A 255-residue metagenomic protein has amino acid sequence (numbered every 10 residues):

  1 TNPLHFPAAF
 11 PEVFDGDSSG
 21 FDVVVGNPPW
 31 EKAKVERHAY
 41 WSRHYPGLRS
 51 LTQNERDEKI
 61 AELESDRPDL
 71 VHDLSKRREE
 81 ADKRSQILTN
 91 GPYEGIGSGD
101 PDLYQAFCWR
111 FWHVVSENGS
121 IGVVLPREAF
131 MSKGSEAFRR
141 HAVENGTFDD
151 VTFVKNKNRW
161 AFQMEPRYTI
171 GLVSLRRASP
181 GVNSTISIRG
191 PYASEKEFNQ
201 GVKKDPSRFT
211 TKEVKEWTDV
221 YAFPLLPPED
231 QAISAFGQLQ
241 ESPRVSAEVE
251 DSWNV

Functional and structural regions predicted by a protein language model:
T1-V23, P28-E94, V114-S116, D149-T152 (+1 more regions): Polynucleotide-recognition surfaces of large bacterial nucleic-acid defense/processing enzymes
N2-F6, I96-C108: Phosphate/oxyanion-binding active-site loops and adjacent basic polyanion-contact surfaces
I96-D100, M131, F162: Alpha-helix N-cap/helix-initiation motif
F107, M131-F138: Class I S-adenosyl-L-methionine
F107-V115: Phosphate/ATP-binding catalytic cores across multiple sugar-kinase/actin-like superfamilies, primarily ASKHA
H113, R139-N145: Short, surface-exposed basic-aromatic patches at helix termini and helix-loop junctions that form
G119: Glycine-centered, small-residue-biased loops immediately flanking beta-strands in adenine/cofactor-binding cores
L125-F130, R159: Conserved short loop/turn motifs at secondary-structure junctions
